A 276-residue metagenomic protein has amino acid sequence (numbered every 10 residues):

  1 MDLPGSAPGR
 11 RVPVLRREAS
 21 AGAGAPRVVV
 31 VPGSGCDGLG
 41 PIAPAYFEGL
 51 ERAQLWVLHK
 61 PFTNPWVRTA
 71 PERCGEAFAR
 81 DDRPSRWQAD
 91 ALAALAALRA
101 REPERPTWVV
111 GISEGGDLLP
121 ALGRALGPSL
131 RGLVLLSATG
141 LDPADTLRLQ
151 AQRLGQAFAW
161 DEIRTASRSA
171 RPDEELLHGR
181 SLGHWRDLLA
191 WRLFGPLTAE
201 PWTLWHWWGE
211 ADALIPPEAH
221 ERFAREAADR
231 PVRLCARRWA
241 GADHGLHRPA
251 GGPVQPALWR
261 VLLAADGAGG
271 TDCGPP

Functional and structural regions predicted by a protein language model:
M1-A21: N-terminal cap/lid segment of alpha/beta-hydrolase-fold proteins
A21-L50: Short, surface-exposed "cap/lid" segments of acyl-processing enzymes
A43-P44, W202, I215-E226: Short alpha-helix in the alpha/beta-hydrolase fold that links the catalytic acid
L50-R73: Conserved alpha/beta-hydrolase
G75-R99: Alpha/beta-hydrolase active-site loop
P128-L177: Hydrolase active-site cap/lid region
E200, H206-W208, D212: Short beta-strand/loop motif that positions the catalytic acidic residue of the alpha/beta-hydrolase fold
A242-P276: Catalytic active-site module of serine/aspartate enzymes centered on a nucleophile-bearing elbow/loop
